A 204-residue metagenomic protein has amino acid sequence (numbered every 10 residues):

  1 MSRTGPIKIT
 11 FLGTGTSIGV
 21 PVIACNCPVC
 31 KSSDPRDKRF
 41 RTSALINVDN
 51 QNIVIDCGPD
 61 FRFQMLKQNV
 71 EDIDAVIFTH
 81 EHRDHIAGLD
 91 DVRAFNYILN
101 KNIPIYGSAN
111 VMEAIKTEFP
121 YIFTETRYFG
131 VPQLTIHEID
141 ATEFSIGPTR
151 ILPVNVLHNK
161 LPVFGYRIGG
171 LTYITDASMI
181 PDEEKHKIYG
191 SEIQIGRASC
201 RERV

Functional and structural regions predicted by a protein language model:
M1-I174, S178-H186: Binuclear metal-dependent hydrolase catalytic cores
M179-R203: Cap/insert and terminal regions of metallo-dependent hydrolase folds
